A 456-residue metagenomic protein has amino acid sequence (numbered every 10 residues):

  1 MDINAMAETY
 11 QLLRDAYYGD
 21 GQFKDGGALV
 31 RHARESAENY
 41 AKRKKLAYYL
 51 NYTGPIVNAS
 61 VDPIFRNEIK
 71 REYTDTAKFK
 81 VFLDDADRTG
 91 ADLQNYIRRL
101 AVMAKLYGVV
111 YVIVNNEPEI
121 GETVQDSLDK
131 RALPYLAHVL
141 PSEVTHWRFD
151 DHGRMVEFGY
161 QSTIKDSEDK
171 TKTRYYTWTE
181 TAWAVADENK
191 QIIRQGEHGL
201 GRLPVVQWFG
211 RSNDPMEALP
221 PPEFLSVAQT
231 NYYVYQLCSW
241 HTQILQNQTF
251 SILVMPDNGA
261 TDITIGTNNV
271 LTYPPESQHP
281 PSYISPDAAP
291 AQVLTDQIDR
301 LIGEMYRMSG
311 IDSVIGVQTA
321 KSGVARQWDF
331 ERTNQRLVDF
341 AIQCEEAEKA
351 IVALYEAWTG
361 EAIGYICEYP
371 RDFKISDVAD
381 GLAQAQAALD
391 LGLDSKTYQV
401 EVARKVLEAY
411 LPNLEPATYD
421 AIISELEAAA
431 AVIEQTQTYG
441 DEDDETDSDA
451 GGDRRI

Functional and structural regions predicted by a protein language model:
M1-A132, Q437-I456: Extended, helix-rich architectural segments
L12-F23, S36, R43, A59 (+13 more regions): Surface-exposed polar/charged interaction patches
P55-A59, A101-Y111, A228-N247, A387: Short, hydrophobic/amphipathic alpha-helical patches that form generic packing surfaces within helical domains
Y96-A101, A289-V293, Q335-R336: Short secondary-structure capping micro-motifs at structural edges
K105, P220, V227, I298 (+1 more regions): Active-site-proximal structural scaffolding
K105-Y107, Y111-M216: Extended, regular secondary-structure scaffolds
I193-V324, W328: Extended, charged amphipathic alpha-helical segments
V293, R300-I456: C-terminal helix-loop subdomains that flank or include functional centers
